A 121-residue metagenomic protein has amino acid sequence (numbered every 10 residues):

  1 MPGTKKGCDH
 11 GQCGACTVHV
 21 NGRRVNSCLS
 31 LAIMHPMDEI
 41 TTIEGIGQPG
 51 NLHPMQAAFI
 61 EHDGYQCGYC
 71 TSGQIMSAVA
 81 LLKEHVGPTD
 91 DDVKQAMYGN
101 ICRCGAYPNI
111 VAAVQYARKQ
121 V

Functional and structural regions predicted by a protein language model:
M1-V121: Signature of N-terminal electron-transfer/Fe-S-associated modules in redox systems
